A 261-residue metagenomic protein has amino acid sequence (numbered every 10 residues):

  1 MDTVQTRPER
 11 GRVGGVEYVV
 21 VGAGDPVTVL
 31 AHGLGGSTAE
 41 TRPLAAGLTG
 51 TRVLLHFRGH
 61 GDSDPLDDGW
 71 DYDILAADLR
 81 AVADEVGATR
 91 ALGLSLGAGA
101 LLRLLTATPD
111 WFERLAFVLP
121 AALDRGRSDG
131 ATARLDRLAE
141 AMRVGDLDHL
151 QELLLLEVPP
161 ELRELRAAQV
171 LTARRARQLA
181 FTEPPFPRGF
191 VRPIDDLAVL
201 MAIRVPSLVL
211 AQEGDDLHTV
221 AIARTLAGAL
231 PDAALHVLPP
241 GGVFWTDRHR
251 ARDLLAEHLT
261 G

Functional and structural regions predicted by a protein language model:
D2, G11-D64: Conserved HGGG/HGGXW glycine-rich cap/lid loop of the alpha/beta-hydrolase fold
P43-A45, L54-R90: Active-site loop/oxyanion-hole signature of alpha/beta-hydrolase fold enzymes
G93-L101: Gly/Ala-rich beta-loop-alpha elbow adjacent to hydrolase catalytic centers
L102-M142: Flexible "cap/lid" loop of the alpha/beta hydrolase fold
V144-F190: Conserved alpha/beta-hydrolase catalytic His-Asp/Glu region
I203, V209-A211: Short beta-strand/loop motif that positions the catalytic acidic residue of the alpha/beta-hydrolase fold
D216-I222: Conserved alpha/beta-hydrolase "acid-adjacent" motif
D232-G261: Catalytic active-site module of serine/aspartate enzymes centered on a nucleophile-bearing elbow/loop
